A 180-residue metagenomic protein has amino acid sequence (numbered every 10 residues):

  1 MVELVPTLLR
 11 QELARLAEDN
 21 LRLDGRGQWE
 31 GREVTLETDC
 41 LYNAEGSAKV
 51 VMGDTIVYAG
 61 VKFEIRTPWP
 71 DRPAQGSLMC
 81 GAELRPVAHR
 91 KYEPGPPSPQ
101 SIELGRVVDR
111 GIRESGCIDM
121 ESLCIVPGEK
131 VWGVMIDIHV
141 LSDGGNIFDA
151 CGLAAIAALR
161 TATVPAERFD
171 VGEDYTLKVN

Functional and structural regions predicted by a protein language model:
M1-N180: Polyanion-binding surfaces on beta-sheet-dominated domains and ring/shell assemblies
